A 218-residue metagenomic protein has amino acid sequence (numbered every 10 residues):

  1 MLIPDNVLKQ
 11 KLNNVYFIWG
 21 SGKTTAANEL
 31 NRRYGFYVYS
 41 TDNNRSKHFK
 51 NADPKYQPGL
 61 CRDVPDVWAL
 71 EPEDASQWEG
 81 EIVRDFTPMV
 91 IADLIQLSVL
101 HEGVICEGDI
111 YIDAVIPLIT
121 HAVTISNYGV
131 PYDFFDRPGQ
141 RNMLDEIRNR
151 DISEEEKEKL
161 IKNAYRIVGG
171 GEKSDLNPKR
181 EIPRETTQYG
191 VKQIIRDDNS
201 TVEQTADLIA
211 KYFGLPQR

Functional and structural regions predicted by a protein language model:
M1-L12: Extreme N-terminal, non-catalytic leader segments that precede Walker-type/kinase nucleotide-binding cores
W19: The conserved Walker
T24: Walker A/P-loop
F36-A52: Short beta-strand-centered segment that lines the nucleotide-binding/catalytic pocket of NTP-utilizing
K50-G103: Conserved nucleotide-sensing/catalytic segment adjacent to the nucleotide-binding pocket in NTP-handling enzymes
H121-P178: A glycine- and Lys/Arg-enriched "phosphate-lid" helix/loop adjacent to the NTP-binding pocket of small-molecule kinases
L176-R218: NTP-dependent small-molecule kinase module
